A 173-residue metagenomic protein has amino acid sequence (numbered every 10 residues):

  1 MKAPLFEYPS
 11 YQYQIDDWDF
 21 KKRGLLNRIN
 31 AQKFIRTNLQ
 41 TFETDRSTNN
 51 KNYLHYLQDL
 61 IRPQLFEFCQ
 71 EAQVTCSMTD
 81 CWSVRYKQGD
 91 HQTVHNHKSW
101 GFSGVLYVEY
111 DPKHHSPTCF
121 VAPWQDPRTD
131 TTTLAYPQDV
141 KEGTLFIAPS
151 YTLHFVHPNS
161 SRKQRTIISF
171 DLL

Functional and structural regions predicted by a protein language model:
M1-V74, H91: Non-heme Fe(II)/2-oxoglutarate
Y8-Q12, G101-S103, R165-I167: Intrinsic-disorder/low-complexity, polar/charged segments enriched in Ser/Thr/Lys/Arg/Asp/Glu/Gln
Q14-D16, Y107-E109, D171-L173: Solvent-exposed residues in well-ordered beta-strands and their adjoining turns, especially edge/terminal strands
D17, W124, T152: A broadly conserved detector of short glycine/acidic/proline-rich loop/turn motifs that flank catalytic sites and bind
T75, S160-R162: A short beta-turn/loop motif at secondary-structure boundaries
D80-I147, F155-H157, Q164: Catalytic core of non-heme Fe(II) oxygenases with the double-stranded beta-helix
R162-L172: A short alpha/beta connector and helix-capping loop motif
